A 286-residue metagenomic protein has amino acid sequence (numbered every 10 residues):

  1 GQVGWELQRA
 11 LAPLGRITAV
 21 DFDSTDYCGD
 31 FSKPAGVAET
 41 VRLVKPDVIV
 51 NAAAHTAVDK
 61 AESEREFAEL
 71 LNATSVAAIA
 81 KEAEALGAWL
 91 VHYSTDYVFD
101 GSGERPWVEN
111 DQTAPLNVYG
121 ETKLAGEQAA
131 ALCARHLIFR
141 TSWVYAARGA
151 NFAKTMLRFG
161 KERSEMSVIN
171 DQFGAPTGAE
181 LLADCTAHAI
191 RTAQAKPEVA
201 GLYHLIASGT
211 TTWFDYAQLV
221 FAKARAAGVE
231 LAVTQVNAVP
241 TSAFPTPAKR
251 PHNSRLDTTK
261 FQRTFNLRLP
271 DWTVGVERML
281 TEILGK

Functional and structural regions predicted by a protein language model:
G4-W5: N-terminal Rossmann-fold NAD(P) dinucleotide-binding loop
V20-A35: Rossmann-fold cofactor-recognition segment
F31-L71: NAD(P)H-binding glycine-rich loop region in Rossmannoid oxidoreductase-like domains and their noncatalytic homologs
I49, S63-V91: NAD(P)-cofactor binding segment of oxidoreductase domains
L70, T74-A78, A85, V98-F139 (+1 more regions): Catalytic helix-loop patch of NAD(P)-dependent Rossmann-fold dehydrogenases
Q128-H188: NAD(P)-dependent short-chain dehydrogenase/reductase
C185-T186, T192-P247: Mid/C-terminal beta-alpha module of Rossmann-like enzyme folds, strongest in SDR-family dehydrogenases/epimerases
W272-K286: Amphipathic terminal alpha-helices
